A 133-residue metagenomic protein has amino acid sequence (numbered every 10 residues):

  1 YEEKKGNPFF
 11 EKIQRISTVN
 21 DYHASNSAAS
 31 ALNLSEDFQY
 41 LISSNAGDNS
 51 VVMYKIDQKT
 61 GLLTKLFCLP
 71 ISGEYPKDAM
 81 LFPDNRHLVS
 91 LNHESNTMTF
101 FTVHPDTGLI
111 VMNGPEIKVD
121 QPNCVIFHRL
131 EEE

Functional and structural regions predicted by a protein language model:
Y1-F9, Y54-G61, T102-L109: Short loop/turn segments immediately following beta-strands, especially the blade-tip and inter-blade linker loops
K4-Y40, I56-K59: Eukaryotic tandem repeat interaction scaffolds
Q14-Y22, T64-P70, M112-I117: A short beta-strand motif characteristic of beta-propeller blades
V19-F38, S72-H87, V119-E132: Beta-rich, blade/repeat-based domains predominating in secreted/periplasmic proteins but also intracellular
A46-G47, H93-E94, V103: Short loop/turn segments immediately following the C-termini of beta-strands
N49-V51, N96-M98: Structural signal for beta-propeller blades
V51-K77, L81: Intrinsically disordered, low-complexity segments enriched in Gly and acidic/Ser/Thr residues that form flexible
